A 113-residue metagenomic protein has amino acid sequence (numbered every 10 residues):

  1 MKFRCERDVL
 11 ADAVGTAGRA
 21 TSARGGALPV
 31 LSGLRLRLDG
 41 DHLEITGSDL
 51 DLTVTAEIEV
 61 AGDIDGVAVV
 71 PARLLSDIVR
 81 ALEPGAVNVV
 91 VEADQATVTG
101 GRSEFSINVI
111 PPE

Functional and structural regions predicted by a protein language model:
M1-E113: Structural preference for solvent-exposed beta-strand-turn elements and adjacent flexible terminal/loop segments within
